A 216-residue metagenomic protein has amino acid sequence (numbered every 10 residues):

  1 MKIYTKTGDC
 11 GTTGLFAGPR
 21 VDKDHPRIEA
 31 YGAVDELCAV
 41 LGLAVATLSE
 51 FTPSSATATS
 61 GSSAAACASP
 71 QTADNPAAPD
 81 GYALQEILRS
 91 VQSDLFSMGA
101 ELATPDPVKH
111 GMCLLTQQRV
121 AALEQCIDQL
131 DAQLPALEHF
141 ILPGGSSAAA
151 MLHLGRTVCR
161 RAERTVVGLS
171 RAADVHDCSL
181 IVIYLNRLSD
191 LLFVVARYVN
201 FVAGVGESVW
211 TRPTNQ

Functional and structural regions predicted by a protein language model:
M1-Q216: Phosphate/pyrophosphate-binding loop motifs in nucleotide- or prenyl diphosphate-using proteins
